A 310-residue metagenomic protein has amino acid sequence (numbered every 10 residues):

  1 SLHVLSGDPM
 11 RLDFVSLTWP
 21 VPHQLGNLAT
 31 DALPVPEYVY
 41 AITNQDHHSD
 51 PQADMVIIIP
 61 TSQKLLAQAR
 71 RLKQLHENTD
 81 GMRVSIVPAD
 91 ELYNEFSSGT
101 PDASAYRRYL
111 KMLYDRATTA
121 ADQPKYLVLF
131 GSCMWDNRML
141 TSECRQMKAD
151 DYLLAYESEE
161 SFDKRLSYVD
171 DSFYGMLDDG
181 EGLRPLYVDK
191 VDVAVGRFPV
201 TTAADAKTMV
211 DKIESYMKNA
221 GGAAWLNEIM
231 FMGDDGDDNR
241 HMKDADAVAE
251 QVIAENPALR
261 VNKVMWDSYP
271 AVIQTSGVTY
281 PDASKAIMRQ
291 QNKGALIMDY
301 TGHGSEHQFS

Functional and structural regions predicted by a protein language model:
S1-S310: Cysteine-dependent hydrolase recognition
